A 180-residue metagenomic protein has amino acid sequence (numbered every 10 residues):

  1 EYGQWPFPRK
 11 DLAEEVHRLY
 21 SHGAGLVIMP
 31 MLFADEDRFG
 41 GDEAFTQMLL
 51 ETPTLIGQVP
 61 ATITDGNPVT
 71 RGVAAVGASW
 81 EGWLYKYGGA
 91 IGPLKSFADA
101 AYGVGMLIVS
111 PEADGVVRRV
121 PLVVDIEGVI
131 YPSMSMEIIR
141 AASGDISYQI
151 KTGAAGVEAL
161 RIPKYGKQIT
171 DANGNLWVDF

Functional and structural regions predicted by a protein language model:
E1-W177: Non-transmembrane functional regions of envelope-associated proteins
